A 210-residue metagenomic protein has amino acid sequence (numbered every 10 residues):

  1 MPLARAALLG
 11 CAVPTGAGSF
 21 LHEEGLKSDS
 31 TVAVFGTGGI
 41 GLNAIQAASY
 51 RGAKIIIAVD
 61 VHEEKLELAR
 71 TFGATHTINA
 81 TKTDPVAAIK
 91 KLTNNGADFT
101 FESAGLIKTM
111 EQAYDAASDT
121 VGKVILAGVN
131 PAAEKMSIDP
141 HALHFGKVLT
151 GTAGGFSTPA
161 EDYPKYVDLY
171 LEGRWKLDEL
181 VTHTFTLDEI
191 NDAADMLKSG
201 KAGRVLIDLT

Functional and structural regions predicted by a protein language model:
M1-T83, A87, F99: Mid-domain Rossmann-like dinucleotide-binding core that forms the NAD(H)/NADP(H) cofactor-binding site
I45, L66, M110-Y114, P140: Generic hydrophobic/aromatic pocket-lining and core-packing "Φ" positions
H62, N130, G155: Residues in the short beta-alpha loop(s) of Rossmann-like NAD(P)-binding domains
N95, E111-D115, D119, A160-T210: C-terminal hydrophobic helical "lid"/dimerization subdomain of Rossmann-like NAD(P)H-dependent oxidoreductases
N95-F101: Short SAM/SAH-binding signature in class I
F101-S103, L209: Short, well-ordered coil/turn residues at beta-beta hairpins and beta-strand->alpha-helix junctions within
S103-E111: Beta-loop-alpha module in the N-terminal Rossmann-like domain of NAD(P)-dependent dehydrogenases, especially those
G122-I125, S137-E179: Rossmann-fold dehydrogenase core element
